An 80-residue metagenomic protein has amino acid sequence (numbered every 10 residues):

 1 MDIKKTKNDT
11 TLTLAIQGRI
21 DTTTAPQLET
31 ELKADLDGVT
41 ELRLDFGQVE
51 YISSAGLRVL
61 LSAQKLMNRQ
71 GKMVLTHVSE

Functional and structural regions predicted by a protein language model:
D2-T30, G47-Q48: STAS-typified acidic loop motif
T22-E80: Amphipathic alpha-helical interaction surfaces in cytosolic regulatory modules
